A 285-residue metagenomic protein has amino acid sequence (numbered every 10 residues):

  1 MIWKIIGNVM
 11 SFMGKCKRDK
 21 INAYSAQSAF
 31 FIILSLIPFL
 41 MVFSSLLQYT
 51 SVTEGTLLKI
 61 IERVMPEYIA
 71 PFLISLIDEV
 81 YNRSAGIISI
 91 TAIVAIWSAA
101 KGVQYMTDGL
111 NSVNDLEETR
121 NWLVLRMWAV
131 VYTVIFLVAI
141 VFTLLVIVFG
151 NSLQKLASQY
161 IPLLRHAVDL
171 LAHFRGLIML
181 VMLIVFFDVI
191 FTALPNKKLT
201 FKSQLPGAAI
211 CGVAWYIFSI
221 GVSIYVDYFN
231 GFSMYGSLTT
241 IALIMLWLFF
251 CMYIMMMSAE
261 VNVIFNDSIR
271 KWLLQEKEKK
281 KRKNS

Functional and structural regions predicted by a protein language model:
M1-S285: Membrane-embedded alpha-helices and immediately adjacent juxtamembrane helical segments in alpha-helical membrane
